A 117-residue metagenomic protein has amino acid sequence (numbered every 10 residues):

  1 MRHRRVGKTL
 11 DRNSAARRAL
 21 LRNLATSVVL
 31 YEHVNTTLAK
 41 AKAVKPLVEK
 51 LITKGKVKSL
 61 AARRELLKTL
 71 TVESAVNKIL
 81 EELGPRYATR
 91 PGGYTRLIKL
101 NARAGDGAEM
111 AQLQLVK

Functional and structural regions predicted by a protein language model:
M1-R12, A16-A19, N23-K117: Structured, basic alpha/beta domains of bacterial-type, RNA-associated proteins
